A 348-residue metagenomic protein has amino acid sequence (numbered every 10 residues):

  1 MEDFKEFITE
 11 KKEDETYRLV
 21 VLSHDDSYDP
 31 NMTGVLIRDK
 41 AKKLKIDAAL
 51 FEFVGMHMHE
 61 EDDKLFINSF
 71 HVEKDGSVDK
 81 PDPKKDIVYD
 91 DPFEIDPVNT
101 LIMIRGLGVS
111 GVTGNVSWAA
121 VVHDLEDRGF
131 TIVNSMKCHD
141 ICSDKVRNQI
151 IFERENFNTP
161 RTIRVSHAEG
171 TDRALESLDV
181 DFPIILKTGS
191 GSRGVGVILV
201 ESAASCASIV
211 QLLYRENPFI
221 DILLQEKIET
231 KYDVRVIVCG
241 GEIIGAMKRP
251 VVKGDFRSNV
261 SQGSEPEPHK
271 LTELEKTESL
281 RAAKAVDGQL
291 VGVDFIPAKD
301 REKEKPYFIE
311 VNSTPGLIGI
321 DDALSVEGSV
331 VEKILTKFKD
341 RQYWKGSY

Functional and structural regions predicted by a protein language model:
F4-E10, K270, K284, G288 (+1 more regions): C-terminal active-site "lid" helix and adjoining low-complexity regulatory extension at the edge of ATP-using catalytic
D14, V195-A282: Phosphate-binding site of ATP-dependent enzymes
Y17-S23, G34-V35, V122-R128, M136-I222 (+2 more regions): Active-site nucleotide/adenylate-binding loops and adjacent lid/helix of ATP-dependent enzymes
R18, T100-L101, Y307: Structural motif
D25-R161: Conserved N-proximal alpha/beta basic substrate-recognition cap immediately N-terminal to, or forming the N-lobe
L107-V109, G189-G191, T314: Short glycine-rich anion-binding loops that position phosphate/pyrophosphate groups of nucleotides and phosphorylated
I184, E242-G245, V291, Y307-E310: Protein kinase-like catalytic core scaffold
R235, D294-I296: Short, surface-exposed charged micro-motifs
